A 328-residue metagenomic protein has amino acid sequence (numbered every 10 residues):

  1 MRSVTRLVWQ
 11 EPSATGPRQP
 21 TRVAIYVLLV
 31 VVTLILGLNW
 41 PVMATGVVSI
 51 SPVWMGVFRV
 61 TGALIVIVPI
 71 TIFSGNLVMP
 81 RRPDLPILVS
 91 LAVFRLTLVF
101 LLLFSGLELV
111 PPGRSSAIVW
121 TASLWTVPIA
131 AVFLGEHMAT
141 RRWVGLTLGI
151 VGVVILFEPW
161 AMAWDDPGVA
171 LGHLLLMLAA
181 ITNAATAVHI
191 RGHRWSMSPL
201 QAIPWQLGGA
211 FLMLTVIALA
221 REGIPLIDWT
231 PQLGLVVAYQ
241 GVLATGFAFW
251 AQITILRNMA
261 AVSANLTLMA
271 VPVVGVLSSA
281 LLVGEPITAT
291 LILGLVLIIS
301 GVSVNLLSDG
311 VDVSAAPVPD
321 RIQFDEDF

Functional and structural regions predicted by a protein language model:
M1-V57, D165-G192, L212-M213, V236 (+1 more regions): Glycine-/small-residue-enriched transmembrane alpha-helix faces in small-molecule transporters and effluxers
R2-E11, A24, V47-L98, W125 (+5 more regions): Transmembrane alpha-helices of multi-pass small-molecule transport proteins
R2-V8, I67, I129, R141-W160 (+4 more regions): Hydrophobic transmembrane alpha-helices of multi-pass small-molecule transport proteins
T21-Y26, V48-V57, P80-P86, W143 (+3 more regions): Juxtamembrane helix-entry segments on the extracytoplasmic side of multipass membrane proteins
I35-W40, V68-V119, I155, G241-M259: Specific transmembrane alpha-helical segments of multi-pass solute transporters/efflux pumps, especially DMT/EamA
G46, M55, R59, G106 (+7 more regions): Hydrophobic/aromatic residues within transmembrane alpha-helices of multi-pass small-molecule transporters
G56-F58, L96, R114-T121, V188-L212 (+1 more regions): Helix-helix packing/entry segments at the starts of transmembrane helices
R81-D84, S116-V119, G135-I155, D166-A170 (+4 more regions): Loop-to-transmembrane alpha-helix entry segments
